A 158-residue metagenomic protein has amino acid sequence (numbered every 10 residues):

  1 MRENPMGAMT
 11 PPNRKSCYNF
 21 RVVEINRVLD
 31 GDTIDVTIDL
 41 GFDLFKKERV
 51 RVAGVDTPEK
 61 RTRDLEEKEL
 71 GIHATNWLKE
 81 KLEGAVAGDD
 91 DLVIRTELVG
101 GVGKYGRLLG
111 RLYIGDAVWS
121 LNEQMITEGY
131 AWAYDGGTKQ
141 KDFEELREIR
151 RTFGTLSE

Functional and structural regions predicted by a protein language model:
M1-E158: Small beta-barrel nucleic-acid-binding modules, primarily SNase/OB-fold domains and secondarily Tudor-like barrels
